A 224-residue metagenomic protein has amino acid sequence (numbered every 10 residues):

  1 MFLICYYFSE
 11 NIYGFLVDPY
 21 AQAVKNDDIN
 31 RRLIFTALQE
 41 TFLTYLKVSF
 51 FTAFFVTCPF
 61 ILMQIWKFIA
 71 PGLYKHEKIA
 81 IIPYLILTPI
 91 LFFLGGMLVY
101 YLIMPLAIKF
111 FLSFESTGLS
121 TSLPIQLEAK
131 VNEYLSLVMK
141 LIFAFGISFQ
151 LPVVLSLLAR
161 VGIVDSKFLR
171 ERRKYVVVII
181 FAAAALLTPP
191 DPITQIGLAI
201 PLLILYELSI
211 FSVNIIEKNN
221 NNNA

Functional and structural regions predicted by a protein language model:
M1-A224: Membrane topogenic/interface segments and analogous intrinsically disordered interaction regions
